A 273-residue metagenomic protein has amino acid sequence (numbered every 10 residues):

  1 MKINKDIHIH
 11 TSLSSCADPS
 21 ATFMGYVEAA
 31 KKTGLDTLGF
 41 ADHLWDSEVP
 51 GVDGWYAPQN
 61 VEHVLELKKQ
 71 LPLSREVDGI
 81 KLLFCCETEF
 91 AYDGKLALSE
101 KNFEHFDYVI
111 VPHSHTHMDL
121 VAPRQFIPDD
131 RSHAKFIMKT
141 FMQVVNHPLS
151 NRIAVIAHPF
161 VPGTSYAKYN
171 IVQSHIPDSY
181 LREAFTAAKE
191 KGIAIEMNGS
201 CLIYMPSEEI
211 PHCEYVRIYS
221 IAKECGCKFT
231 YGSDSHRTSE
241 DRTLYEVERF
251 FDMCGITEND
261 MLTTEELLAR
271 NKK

Functional and structural regions predicted by a protein language model:
M1-S12, F23, E28, K168-K273: Charged catalytic cores and adjacent phosphate/nucleic-acid-binding surfaces used for phosphate/nucleic-acid chemistry
K2-K139, R237-E240: A metal-dependent hydrolase metal-coordination microenvironment
S20, W45, Y108-H212: Divalent metal-binding pocket/active-site signature
G39, I110, A157, D260-L262: Residues embedded in well-ordered beta-strands within globular domains across many folds
Q59-E76, K81, K101, R131-V155 (+3 more regions): Histidine/acidic residue-rich metal-binding segments in metalloenzymes
E87, V161, E265-L268: Residues that form or immediately flank small-molecule/cofactor binding pockets and catalytic motifs
